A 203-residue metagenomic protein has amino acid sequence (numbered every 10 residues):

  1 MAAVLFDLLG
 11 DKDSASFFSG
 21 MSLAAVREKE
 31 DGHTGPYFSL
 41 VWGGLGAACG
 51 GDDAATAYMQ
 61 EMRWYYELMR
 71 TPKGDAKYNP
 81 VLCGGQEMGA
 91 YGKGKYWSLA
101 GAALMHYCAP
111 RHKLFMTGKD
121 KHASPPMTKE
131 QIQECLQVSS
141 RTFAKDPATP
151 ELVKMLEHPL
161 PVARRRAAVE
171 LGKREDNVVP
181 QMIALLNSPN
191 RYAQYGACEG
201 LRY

Functional and structural regions predicted by a protein language model:
M1-L9: Beta-propeller domains
V4-L5, L45, C49, E134-A144 (+2 more regions): Structural detector for internal amphipathic alpha-helices that build alpha-solenoid repeat scaffolds
L5, S22-G32, G85-G89: Active-site-adjacent structural elements in folded domains
L8-G20, L40-V41, G46-V153: Terminal, non-catalytic domain-edge segments
A24-H33, L68, N187-N190: Solenoid-like repeat scaffolds
T34, L156-V162, L186-Y192: Short coil turns that connect the paired helices of HEAT/ARM alpha-solenoid repeats
G35-S39: Short, conserved alpha-helical segments within structured domains
T117, K145-M155, E175-N187: Amphipathic alpha-helical scaffolding segments comprising HEAT/armadillo-like alpha-solenoid repeats
